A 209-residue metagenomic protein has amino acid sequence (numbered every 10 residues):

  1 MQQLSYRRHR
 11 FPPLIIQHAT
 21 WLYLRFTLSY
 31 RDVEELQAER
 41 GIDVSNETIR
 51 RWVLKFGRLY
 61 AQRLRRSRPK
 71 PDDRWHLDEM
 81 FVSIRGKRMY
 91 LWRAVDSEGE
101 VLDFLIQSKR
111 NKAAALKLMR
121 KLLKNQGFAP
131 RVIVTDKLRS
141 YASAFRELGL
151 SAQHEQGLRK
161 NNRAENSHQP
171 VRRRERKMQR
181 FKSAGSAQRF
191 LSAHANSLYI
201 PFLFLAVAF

Functional and structural regions predicted by a protein language model:
M1-F209: Residue-level recognition of single "structural anchor" positions that define or cap local secondary structure
